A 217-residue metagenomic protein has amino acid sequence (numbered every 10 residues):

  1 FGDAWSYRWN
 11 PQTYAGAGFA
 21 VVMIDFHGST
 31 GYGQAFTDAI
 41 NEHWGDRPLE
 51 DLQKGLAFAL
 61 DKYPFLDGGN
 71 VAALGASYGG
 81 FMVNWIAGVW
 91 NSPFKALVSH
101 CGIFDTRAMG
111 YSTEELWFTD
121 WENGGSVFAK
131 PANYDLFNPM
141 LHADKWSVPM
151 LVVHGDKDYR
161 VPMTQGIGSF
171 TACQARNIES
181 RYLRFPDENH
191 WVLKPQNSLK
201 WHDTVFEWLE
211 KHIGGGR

Functional and structural regions predicted by a protein language model:
F1: Conserved S-adenosyl-L-methionine
A4-A17, M23-R217: Active-site-proximal cap/loop segments of hydrolase catalytic domains
